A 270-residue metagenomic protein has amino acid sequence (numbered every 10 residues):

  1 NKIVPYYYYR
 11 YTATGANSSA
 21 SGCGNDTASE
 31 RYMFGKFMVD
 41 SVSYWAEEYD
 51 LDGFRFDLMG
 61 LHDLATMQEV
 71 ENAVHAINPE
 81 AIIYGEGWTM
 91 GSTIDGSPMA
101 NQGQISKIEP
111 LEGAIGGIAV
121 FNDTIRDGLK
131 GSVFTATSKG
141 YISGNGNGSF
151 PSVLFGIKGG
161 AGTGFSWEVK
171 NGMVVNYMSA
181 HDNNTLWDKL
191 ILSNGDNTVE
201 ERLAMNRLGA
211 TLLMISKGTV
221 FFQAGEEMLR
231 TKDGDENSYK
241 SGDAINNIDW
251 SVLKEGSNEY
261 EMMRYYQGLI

Functional and structural regions predicted by a protein language model:
N1-Y49, M67-N78, I82: Substrate-binding/active-site clefts of carbohydrate-active enzymes
Y11-N17, G87, S179-D182, E226: Short, small-residue-rich loop/turn micro-motifs
A20-G35, D50-H62, L190-E201, I248-K254: The substrate-binding groove and active-site-proximal loops of carbohydrate-active enzymes, especially glycoside
R31, M38, E47, G60-M67 (+5 more regions): Active-site-proximal structural scaffolding
L51-R55, E80-Y84, N176, V220-F221: Structural preference for beta-strand elements that scaffold enzyme active sites
L58-W167, E226-G268: Active-site-proximal helices and loops of the catalytic beta/alpha 8
N171-I270: Loop/helix patches that line or flank the sugar-binding groove of alpha-linked glycan CAZymes
